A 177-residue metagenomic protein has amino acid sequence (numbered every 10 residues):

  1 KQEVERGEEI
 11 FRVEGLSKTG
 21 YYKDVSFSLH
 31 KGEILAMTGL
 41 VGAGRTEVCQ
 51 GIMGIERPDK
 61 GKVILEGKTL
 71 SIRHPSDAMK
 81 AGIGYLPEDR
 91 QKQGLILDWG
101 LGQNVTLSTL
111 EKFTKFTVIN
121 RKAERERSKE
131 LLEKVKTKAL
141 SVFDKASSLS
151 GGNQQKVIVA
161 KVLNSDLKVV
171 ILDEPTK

Functional and structural regions predicted by a protein language model:
K1-K177: Glycine-rich phosphate-binding loops of nucleotide-dependent enzymes
